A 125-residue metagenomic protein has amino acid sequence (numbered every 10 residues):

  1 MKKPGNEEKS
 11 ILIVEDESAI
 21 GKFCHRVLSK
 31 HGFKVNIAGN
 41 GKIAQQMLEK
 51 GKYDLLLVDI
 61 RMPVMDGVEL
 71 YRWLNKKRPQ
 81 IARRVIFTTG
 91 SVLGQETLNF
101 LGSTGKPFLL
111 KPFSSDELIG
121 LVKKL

Functional and structural regions predicted by a protein language model:
M1-S10, S114-L125: Non-catalytic signal-transmission and effector/linker regions of two-component phosphorelay proteins
E15: Conserved acidic carboxylate
A19-K30: Charged docking surfaces used in two-component/phosphorelay signaling
G39-I43, D66-R72: Acidic catalytic/metal-coordinating carboxylates
D59: Active-site residues of response regulator receiver
M62: Receiver (REC) domain active-site loop signature in two-component systems and cognate sites in sensor histidine kinases
E69, S91-L110, D116, G120: Alpha4 helix (beta4-alpha4-beta5 surface) of REC/receiver domains from two-component response regulators
